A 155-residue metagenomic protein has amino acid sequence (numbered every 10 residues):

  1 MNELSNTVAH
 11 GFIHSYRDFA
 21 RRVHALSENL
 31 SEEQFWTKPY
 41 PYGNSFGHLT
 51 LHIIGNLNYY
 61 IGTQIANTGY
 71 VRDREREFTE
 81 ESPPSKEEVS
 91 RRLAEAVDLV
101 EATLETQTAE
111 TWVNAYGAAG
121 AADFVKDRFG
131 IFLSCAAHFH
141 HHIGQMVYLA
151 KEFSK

Functional and structural regions predicted by a protein language model:
M1-N6: Basic/polar N-terminal segments that are highly enriched at the extreme N-terminus, encompassing both cleavable
T7, G11, P84-S85: A ubiquitous short alpha-helical element
A9, I13-R17, H24, Q34-E77 (+1 more regions): Short, contiguous alpha-helical
Y16, A20, S27, L93 (+1 more regions): Hydrophobic alpha-helical core bundles mediating ligand binding, dimerization, or RNAP-core interactions
N29-W36, T103-N114, A150-K155: Surface-exposed helix-capping loop/turn segments at secondary-structure junctions
E81-A115, G130-F139: Acidic/histidine-rich alpha-helical segments that form the ligand environment of transition-metal centers
